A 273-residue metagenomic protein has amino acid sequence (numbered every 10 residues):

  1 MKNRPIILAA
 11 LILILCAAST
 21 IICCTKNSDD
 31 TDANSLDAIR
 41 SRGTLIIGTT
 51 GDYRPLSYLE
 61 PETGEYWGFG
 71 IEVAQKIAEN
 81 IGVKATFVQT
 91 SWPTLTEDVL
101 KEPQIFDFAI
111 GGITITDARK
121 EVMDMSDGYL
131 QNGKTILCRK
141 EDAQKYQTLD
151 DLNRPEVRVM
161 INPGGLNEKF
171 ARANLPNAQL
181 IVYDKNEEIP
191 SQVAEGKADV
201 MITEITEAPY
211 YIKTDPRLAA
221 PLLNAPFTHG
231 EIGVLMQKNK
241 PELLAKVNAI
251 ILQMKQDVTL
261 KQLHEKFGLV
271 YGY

Functional and structural regions predicted by a protein language model:
D30, I71-N80, K140-A143, D150 (+3 more regions): Extended ligand-binding regions for polar small-molecule ligands
D30-G111: Extracytoplasmic small-molecule ligand-binding "clamshell" domains of the periplasmic binding protein/Venus flytrap
G43-T49, W67, L149-G164: Short loop->beta-strand "edge-of-pocket" segments that line small-molecule binding or catalytic clefts across diverse
G51, Q131-C138, I205-L252, V270-Y273: Periplasmic-binding protein-like
S57-T63, A74-K84, T148-N153, L166-K185 (+3 more regions): Ligand-binding cleft/hinge of the Venus flytrap
I71-E72, F87-D98, Q144, I181-E195 (+1 more regions): Short helix-initiation/N-cap motifs at beta->coil->alpha
Q75, E79, K84-D151, A219-A220 (+1 more regions): Acidic, polar ligand-binding/catalytic clefts
T94-E97, G112-K120, F170-A173, A194-T228: A ligand-binding cleft/hinge motif common to bilobed small-molecule-binding domains
